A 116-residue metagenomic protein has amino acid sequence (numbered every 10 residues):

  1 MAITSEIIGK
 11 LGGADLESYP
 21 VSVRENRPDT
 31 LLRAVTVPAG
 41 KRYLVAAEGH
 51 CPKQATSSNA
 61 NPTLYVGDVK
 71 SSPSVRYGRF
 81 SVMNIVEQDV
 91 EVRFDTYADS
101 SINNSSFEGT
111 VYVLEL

Functional and structural regions predicted by a protein language model:
M1-A2, E91, L116: Short intrinsically disordered terminal tails
M1-D15: Short, intrinsically disordered N-terminal pre-domain segments
I3-S5, D29, S74: Tryptophan-centered short beta-strand motifs
D15-Y65, K70, T110-E115: Beta-rich globular "head" domains
S74-E87: Beta-sandwich interaction modules
N84-I102: Noncatalytic modules at the cell exterior or secretory-pathway interfaces, chiefly beta-strand-rich lectin/adhesion
I102-Y112: Edge beta-strands of jelly-roll/beta-sandwich modules across compartments, strongly enriched in secreted/luminal
